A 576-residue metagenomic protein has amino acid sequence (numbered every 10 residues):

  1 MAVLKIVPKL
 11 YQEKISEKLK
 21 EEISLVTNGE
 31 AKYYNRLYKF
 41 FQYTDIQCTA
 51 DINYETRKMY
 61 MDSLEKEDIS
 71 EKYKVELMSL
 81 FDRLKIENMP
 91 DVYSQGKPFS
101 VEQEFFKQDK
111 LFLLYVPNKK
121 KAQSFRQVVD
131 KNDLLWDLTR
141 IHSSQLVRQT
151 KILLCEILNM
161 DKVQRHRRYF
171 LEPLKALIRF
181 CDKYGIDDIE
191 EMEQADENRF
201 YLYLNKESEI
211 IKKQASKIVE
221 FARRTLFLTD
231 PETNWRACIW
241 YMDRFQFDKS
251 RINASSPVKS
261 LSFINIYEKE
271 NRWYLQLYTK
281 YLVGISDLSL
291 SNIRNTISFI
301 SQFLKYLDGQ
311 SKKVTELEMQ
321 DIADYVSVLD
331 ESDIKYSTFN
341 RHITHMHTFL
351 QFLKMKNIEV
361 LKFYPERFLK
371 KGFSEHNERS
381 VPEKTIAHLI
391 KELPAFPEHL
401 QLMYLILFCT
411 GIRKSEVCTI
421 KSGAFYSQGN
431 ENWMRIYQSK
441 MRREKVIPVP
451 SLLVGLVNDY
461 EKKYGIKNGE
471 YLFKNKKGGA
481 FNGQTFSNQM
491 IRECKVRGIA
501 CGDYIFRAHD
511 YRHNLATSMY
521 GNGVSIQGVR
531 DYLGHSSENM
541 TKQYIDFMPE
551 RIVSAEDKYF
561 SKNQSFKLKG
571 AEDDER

Functional and structural regions predicted by a protein language model:
M1-T348, L405: Charge-rich, intrinsically disordered N-terminal extensions that act as flexible nucleic-acid engagement or regulatory
R36, P450-D503: Active-site/catalytic core of tyrosine-dependent DNA strand-transfer enzymes
E375, K384-K414, D503, R512: Basic, Lys/Arg- and aromatic-enriched nucleic-acid-binding interface segment
I420-G455: Conserved tyrosine-mediated DNA breakage-rejoining catalytic core shared by Y-recombinases
F425-G429, Y504, V524-I545, E572: Short, polar N-cap/turn motifs at the start of nucleic acid-interacting alpha helices
Q438-R442, L533-S561: Catalytic-site neighborhood detector that most strongly recognizes the C-terminal catalytic loop/helix of tyrosine
E461, K477, K558-R576: C-terminal secondary-structure termini that scaffold catalytic or DNA-interacting sites
N488-Q527, D531: Short, basic (Lys/Arg/His-rich) helix/loop patches that form interaction surfaces in the mid-to-C-terminal regions
